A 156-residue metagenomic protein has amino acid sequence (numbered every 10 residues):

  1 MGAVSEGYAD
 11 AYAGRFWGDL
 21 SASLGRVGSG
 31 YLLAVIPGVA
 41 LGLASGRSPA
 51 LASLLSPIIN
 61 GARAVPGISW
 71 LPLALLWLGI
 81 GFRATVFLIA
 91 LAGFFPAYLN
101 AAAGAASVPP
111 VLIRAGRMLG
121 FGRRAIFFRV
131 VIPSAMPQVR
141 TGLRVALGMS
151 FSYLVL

Functional and structural regions predicted by a protein language model:
M1-L32: Periplasmic/extracellular loop-to-transmembrane helix junction in inner-membrane transport proteins
F16, L20, L24, L54-A62 (+4 more regions): Hydrophobic alpha-helical elements at and bordering transmembrane segments of multi-pass membrane proteins
W17, G25-L33, P37, G67 (+2 more regions): Hydrophobic alpha-helical transmembrane segments of multipass membrane transporters and ion channels, focusing on
S29-I59: Transmembrane-helix boundary motif in ABC transporter permease subunits
P37-L41, W70, A97, F151-S152 (+1 more regions): Hydrophobic/aromatic residues in alpha-helical transmembrane segments
N60-P96, A103-G104: Generic hydrophobic transmembrane alpha-helix motif, especially the helices
V65, A105-V111, A115-A135, L143: Short helix-to-coil transition segments within interhelical loops that connect adjacent transmembrane helices
F87, L91, R124-L156: Transmembrane alpha-helices
